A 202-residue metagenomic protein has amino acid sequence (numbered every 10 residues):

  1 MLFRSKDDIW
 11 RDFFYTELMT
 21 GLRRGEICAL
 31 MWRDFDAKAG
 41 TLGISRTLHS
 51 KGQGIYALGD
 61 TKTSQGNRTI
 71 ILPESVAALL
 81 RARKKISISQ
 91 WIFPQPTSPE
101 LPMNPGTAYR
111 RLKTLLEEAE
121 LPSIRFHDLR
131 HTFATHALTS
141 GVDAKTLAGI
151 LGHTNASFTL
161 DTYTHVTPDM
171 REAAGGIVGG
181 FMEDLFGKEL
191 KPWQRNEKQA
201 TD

Functional and structural regions predicted by a protein language model:
M1-L30, A37-K38, H49, G66-N67 (+2 more regions): Basic, Lys/Arg- and aromatic-enriched nucleic-acid-binding interface segment
F3-R11, T20, I70, K85-P102 (+1 more regions): Short, basic (Lys/Arg/His-rich) helix/loop patches that form interaction surfaces in the mid-to-C-terminal regions
A39, S50-T69, E74-V76, T97-P99 (+2 more regions): C-terminal secondary-structure termini that scaffold catalytic or DNA-interacting sites
T41-G43: General beta-strand recognition
S45, P73, P94, T164: Residue-level detector of conserved, well-ordered beta-strand and adjacent loop positions that form binding/recognition
L48, L151-I177: Catalytic-site neighborhood detector that most strongly recognizes the C-terminal catalytic loop/helix of tyrosine
